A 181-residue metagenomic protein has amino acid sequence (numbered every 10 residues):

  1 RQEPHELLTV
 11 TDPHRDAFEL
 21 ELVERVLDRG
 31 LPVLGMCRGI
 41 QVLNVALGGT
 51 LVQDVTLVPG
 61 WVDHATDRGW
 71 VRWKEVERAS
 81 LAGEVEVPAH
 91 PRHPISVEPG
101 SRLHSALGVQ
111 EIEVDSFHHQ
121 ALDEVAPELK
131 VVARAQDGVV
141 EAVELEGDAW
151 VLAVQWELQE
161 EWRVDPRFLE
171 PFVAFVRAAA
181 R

Functional and structural regions predicted by a protein language model:
R1-L34, L47-G48, V52-W61, A65 (+1 more regions): Flexible gly/pro-rich beta->alpha loop and the following alpha-helix that scaffold active-site loops
G35, I40: Glycine-rich beta-to-alpha active-site loop
N44: Structured adenosyl-cofactor binding patch, chiefly the S-adenosyl-L-methionine
V55-R102: Anionic-ligand binding region
P99-G147: Catalytic beta-strand/loop cores that center a nucleophilic Ser/Cys/Thr and support acyl-enzyme chemistry
D148-L152: Catalytic histidine neighborhood in serine/cysteine hydrolases with alpha/beta-hydrolase-type architecture
V154-R181: Acyltransferase
